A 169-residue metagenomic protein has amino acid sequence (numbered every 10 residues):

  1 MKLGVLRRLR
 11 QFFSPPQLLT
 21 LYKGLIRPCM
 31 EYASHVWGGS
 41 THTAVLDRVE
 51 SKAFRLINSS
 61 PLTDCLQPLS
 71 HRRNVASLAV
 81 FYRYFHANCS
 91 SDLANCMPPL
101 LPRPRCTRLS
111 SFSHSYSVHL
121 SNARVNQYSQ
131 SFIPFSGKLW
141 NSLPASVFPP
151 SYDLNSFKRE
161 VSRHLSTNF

Functional and structural regions predicted by a protein language model:
M1-F169: Hydrophobic/basic alpha-helical segments
